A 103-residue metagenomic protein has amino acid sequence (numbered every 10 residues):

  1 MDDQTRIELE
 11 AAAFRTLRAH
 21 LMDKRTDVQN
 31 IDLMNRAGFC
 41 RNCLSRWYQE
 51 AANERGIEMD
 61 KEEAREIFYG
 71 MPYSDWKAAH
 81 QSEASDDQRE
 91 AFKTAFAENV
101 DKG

Functional and structural regions predicted by a protein language model:
M1-G103: Domain-level signature for proteins that mediate thiol-based redox and metal-cofactor handling
